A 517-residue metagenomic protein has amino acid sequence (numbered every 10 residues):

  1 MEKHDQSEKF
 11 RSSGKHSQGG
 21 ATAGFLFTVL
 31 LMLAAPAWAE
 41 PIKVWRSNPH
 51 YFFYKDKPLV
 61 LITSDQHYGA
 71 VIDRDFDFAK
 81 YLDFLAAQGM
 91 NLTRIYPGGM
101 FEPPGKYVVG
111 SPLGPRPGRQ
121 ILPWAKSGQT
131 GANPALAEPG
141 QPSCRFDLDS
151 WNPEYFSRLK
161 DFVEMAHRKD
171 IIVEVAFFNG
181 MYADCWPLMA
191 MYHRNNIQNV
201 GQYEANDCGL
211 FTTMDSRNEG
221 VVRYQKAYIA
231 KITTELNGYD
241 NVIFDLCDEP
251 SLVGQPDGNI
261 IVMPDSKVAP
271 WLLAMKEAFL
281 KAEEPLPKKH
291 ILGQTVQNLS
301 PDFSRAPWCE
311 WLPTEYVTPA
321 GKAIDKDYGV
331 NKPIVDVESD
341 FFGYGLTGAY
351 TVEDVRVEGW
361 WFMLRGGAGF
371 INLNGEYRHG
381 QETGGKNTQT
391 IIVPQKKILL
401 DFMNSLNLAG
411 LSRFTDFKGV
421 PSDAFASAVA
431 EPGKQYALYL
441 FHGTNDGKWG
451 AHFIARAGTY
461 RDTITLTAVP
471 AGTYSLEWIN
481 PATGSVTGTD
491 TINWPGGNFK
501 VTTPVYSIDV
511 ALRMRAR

Functional and structural regions predicted by a protein language model:
M1-G19: N-terminal secretory signal peptides that target proteins for export/translocation
A23-A34: Bacterial N-terminal signal peptides
A35-A39: Sec/Tat signal peptide C-region and signal peptidase I cleavage site
R46-C309, V330: Active-site mouth of glycoside hydrolases
V253-P270, G345-V352, E382-G385, K448-R456: Short, flexible/disordered intra-domain loops and linkers
S304-G380: Catalytic-core region of carbohydrate-active enzymes that cleave or remodel glycosidic bonds
G343-Y344, V355-D490, T502-R517: Aromatic- and carboxylate-lined catalytic core of secreted/periplasmic carbohydrate-active enzymes
G497-F499: Short strand-edge motifs at loop-to-beta-strand transitions and within beta-strands of extracellular beta-rich domains
